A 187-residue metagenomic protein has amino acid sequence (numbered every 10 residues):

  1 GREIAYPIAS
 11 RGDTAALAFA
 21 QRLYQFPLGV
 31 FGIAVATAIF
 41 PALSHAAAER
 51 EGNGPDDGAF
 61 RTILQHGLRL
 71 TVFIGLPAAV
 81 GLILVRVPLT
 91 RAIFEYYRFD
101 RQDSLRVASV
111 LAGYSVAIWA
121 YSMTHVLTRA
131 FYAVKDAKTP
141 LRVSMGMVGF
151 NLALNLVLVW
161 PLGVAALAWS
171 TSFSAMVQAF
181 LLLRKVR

Functional and structural regions predicted by a protein language model:
G1-R187: Membrane-embedded alpha-helical bundles of multi-pass transporters/translocases, especially carrier/permease families
